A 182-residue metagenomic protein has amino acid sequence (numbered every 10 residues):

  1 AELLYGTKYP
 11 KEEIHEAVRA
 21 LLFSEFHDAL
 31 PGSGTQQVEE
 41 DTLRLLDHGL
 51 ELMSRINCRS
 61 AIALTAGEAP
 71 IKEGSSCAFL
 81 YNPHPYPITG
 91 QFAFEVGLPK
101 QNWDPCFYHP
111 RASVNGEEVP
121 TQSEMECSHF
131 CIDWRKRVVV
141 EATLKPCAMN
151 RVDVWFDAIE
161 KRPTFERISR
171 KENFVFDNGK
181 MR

Functional and structural regions predicted by a protein language model:
A1-R182: Carbohydrate-active enzymes and regulators
